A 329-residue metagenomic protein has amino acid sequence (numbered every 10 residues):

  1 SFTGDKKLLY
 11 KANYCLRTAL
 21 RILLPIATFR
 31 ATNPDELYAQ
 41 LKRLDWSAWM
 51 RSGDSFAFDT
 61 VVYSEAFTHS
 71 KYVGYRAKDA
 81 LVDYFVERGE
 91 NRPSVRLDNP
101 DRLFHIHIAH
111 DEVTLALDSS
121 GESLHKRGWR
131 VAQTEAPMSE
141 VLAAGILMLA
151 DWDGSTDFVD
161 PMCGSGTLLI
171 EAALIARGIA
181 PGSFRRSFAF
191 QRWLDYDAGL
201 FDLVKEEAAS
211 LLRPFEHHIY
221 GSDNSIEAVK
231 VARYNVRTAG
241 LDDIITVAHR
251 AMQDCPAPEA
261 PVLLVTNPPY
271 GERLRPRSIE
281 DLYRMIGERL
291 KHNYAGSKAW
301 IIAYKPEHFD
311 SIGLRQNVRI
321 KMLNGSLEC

Functional and structural regions predicted by a protein language model:
S1-L20, T60, S64-Y72, I108-D157 (+3 more regions): S-adenosyl-L-methionine
S1-R102: Non-catalytic nucleic-acid substrate-recognition regions in nucleic-acid-modifying enzymes
G53-F56, T156, V262: Nucleotide donor/acceptor-binding cores
D54-A57, I219, K298-A299: Hydrophobic beta-strand segments of well-ordered beta-sheets in folded domains
L103-H107: Short, surface-exposed charged micro-motifs
M138-A257, E272, E280-L282: Conserved S-adenosyl-L-methionine
R250-C329: C-terminal catalytic and target-recognition region of SAM-dependent MTase-like enzymes, primarily methyltransferases
